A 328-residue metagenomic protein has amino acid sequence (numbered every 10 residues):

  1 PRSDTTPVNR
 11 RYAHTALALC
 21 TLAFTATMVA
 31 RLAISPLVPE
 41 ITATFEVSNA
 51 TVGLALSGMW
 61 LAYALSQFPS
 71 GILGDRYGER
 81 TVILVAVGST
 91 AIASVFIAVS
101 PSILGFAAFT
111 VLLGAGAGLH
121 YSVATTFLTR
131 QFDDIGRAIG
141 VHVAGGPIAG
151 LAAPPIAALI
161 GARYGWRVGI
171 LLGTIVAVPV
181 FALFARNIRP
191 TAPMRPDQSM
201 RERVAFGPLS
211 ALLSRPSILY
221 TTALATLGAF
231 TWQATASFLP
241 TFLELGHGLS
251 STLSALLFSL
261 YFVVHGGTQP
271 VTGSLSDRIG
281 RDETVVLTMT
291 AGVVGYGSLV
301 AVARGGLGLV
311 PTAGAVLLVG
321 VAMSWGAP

Functional and structural regions predicted by a protein language model:
S35, R215-G267: Extracytoplasmic gate region of multi-pass secondary transporters
E46, G78, F96-L104, D133 (+3 more regions): Helix-breaking motifs and short loop linkers at transmembrane-helix boundaries and internal kinks in secondary membrane
L65-L104: Conserved MFS/SLC helix-loop-helix module at the cytosolic interface between two early adjacent transmembrane helices
R76-V87, D277-T290: Cytoplasmic membrane-interface "Motif A"-like loop-to-helix N-cap segments of 12-TM Major Facilitator Superfamily
A107-I148: Cytoplasmic helix-loop-helix junction between adjacent transmembrane helices in 12-TM secondary transporters
H142-A192: Helix-loop-helix hairpin linking two adjacent transmembrane segments in secondary transporters
A185-G207: Flexible cytoplasmic inter-helical loops of multi-pass small-molecule transporters
I279-P328: C-terminal transmembrane helical hairpin of 12-TM major facilitator-type secondary transporters
